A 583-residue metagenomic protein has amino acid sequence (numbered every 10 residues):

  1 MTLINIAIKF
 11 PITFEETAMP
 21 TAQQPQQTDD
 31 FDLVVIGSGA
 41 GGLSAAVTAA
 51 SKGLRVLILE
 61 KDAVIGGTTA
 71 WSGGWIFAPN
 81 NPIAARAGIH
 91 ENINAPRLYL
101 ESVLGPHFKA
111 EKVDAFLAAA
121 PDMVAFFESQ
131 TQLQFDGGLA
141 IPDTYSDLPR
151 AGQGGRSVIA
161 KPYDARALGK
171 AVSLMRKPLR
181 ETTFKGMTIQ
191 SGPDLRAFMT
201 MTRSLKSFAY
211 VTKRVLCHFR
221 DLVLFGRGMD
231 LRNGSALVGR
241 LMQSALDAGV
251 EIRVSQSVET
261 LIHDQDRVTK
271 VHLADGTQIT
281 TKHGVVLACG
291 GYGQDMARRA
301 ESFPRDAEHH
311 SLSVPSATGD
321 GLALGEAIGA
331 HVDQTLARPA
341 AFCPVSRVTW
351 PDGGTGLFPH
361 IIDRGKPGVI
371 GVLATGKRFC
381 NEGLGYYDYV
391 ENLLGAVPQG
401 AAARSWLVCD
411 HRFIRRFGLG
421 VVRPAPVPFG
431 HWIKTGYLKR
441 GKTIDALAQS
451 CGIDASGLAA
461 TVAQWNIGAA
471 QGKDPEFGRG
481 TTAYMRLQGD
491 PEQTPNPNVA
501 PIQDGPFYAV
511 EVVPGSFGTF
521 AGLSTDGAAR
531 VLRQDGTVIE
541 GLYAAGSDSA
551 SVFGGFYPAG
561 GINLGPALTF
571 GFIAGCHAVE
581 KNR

Functional and structural regions predicted by a protein language model:
N5, F10-F14, P20-P96, F135-L139 (+1 more regions): Residues forming the flavin
I93-G105: A contiguous, well-ordered beta/alpha segment that forms the leading edge of an enzyme domain
S102-A110, D221-G228: Short glycine/proline- and acidic residue-enriched helix-loop micro-motifs that form flexible lids or anion-recognition
V103-S146: Long, well-ordered early-domain segments
